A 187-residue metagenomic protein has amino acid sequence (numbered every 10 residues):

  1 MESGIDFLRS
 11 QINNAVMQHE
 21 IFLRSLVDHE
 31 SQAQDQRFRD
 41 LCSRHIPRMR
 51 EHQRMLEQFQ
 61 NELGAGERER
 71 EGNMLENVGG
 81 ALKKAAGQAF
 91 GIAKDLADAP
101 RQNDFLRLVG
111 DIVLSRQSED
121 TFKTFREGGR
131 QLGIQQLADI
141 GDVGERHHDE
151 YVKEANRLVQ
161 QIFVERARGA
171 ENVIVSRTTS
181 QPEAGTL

Functional and structural regions predicted by a protein language model:
M1-L187: Amphipathic alpha-helical hairpins
